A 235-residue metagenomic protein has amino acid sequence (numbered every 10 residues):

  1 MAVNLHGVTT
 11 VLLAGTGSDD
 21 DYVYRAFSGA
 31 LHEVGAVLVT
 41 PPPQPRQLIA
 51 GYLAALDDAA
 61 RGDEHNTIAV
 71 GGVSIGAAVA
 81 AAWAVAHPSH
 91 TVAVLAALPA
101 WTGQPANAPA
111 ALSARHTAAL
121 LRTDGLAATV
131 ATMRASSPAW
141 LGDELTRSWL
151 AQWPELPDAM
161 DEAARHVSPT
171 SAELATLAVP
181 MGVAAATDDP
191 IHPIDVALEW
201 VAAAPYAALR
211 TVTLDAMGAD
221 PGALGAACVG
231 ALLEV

Functional and structural regions predicted by a protein language model:
A2-Q47: Conserved HGGG/HGGXW glycine-rich cap/lid loop of the alpha/beta-hydrolase fold
H32, L48-I68: Conserved acidic catalytic loop of the alpha/beta-hydrolase fold
G72-A80: Gly/Ala-rich beta-loop-alpha elbow adjacent to hydrolase catalytic centers
L98-R147: Helix-rich cap/lid subdomain of alpha/beta-hydrolase
E144-A172: Hydrophobic, aromatic-rich cap/lid helix
L177, V183-A185: Short beta-strand/loop motif that positions the catalytic acidic residue of the alpha/beta-hydrolase fold
P190-V196: Conserved alpha/beta-hydrolase "acid-adjacent" motif
Y206-V235: Catalytic active-site module of serine/aspartate enzymes centered on a nucleophile-bearing elbow/loop
